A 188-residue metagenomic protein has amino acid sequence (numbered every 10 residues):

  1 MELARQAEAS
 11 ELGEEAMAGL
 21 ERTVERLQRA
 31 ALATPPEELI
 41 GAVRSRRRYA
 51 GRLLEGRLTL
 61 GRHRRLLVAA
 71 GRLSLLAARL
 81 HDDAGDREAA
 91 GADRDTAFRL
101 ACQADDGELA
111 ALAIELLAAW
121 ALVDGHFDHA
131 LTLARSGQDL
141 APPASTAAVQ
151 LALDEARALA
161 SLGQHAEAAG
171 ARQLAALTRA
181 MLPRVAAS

Functional and structural regions predicted by a protein language model:
A4: Charged, often Cys/His-bearing segments associated with DNA-binding zinc-finger transcription factors
E8-M17, E21-S188: Conserved binding/catalytic microenvironments
